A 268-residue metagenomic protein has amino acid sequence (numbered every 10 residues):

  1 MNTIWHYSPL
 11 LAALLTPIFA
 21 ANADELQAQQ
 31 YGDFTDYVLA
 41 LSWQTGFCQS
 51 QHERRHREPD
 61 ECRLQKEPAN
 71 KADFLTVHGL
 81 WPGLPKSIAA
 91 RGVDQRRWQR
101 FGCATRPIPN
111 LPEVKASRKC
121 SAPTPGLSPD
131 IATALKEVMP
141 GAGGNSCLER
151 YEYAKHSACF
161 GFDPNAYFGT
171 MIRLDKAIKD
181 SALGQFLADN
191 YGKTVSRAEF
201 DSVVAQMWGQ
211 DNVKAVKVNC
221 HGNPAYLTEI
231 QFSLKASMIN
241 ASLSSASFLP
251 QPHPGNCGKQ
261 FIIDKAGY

Functional and structural regions predicted by a protein language model:
M1-P9: Bacterial N-terminal signal peptides that target proteins for export
I4, A20-N22, G92: Intrinsically disordered, low-complexity peptide-like regions
S8-P17: Bacterial N-terminal signal peptides
A13, A21-D24, Q44, A158 (+1 more regions): Residue-level marker of positions within ordered structural domains that often coincide with functionally constrained
I18-A20, Q260: Short linear motifs centered on Gly/Pro in flexible linkers and helix caps
N22-H56: N-terminal module-boundary/linker segments of secreted carbohydrate-active enzymes
R57-Y268: Domain-level detector of nuclease and nuclease-like folds in predominantly extracellular/periplasmic contexts
